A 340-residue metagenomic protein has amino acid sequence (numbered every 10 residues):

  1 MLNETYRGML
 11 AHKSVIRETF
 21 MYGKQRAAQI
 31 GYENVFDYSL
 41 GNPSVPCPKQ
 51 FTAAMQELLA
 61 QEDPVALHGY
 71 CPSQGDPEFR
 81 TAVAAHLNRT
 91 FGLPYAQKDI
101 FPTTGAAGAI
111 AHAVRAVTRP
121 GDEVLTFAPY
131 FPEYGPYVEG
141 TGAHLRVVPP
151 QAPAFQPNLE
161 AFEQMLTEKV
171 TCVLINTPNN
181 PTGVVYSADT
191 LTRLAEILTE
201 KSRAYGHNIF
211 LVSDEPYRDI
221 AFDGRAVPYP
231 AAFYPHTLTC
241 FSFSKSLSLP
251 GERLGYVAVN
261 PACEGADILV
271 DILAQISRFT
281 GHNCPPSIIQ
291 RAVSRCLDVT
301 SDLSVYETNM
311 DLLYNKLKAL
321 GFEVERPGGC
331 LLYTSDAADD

Functional and structural regions predicted by a protein language model:
L2, Y6-G105, H112, C296-T300: N-terminal small-domain helix-loop-helix segment of the aminotransferase-like
Q25-G31, T90-G92, I197-N208, P261-D267: Alpha-helix termini
V35-D37, E323-G328: Short beta-strand
A66-G206, D219-F233, L238: Conserved core of the PLP fold type I
A96-Q97, I288, R326-L332: Short Gly/Ser/Thr- and Asp/Glu-enriched loop/turn motifs at secondary-structure junctions
I100, E215-Y217, A338: Conserved Walker B
P235-E307, D311-F322: Conserved core segment of the aminotransferase class I/II
Y333-D340: Conserved small/polar residues in nucleotide/adenosyl-binding loops
